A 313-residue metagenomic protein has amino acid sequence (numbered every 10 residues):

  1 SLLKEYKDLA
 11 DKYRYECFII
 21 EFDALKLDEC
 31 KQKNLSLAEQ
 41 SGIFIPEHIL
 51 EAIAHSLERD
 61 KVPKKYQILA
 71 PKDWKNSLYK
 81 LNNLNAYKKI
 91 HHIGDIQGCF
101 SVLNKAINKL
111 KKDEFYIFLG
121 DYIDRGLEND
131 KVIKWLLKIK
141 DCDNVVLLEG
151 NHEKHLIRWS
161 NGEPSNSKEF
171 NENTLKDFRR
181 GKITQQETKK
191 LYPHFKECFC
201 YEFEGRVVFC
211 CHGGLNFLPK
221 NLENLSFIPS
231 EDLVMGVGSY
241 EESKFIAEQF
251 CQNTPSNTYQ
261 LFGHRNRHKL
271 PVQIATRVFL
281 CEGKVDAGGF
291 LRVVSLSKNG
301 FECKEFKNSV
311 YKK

Functional and structural regions predicted by a protein language model:
S1-I20: Glycine-rich phosphate-binding loop used to anchor ATP phosphates in small-molecule kinases, encompassing both
A24-K80: Conserved GTP-binding G-domain of TRAFAC-class P-loop NTPases and closely related GTPase folds
A24-L27, Q97-G98, D124, H152-K154 (+3 more regions): Short, solvent-exposed loop/turn segments at secondary-structure junctions
E39-G42, A52, R125-C210, N216-F217 (+1 more regions): Active-site neighborhood of divalent metal-dependent phosphoester bond hydrolases
I68-W135: N-terminal active-site segment of His-dependent metallophosphoesterases
L84-H91, C200-F209, A275-T276: Beta-strand-turn-beta hairpins that frame and shape the catalytic cleft of phosphate-ester-processing enzymes
H92-G94, Y116-G120, V146-N151, C210-C211 (+2 more regions): Active-site neighborhood of phospho(di)ester-bond hydrolases with catalytic His/Asp-centered motifs
K244-E305: Conserved beta-sheet core of the metallophosphoesterase superfamily
